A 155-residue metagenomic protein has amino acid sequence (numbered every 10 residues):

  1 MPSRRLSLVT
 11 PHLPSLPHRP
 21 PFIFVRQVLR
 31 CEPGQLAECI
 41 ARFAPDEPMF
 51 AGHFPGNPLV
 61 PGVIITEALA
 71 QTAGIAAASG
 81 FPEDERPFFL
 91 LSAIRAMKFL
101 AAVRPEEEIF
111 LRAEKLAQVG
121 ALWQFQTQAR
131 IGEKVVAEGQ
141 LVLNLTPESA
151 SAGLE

Functional and structural regions predicted by a protein language model:
P2-L8, T72-R112, V136-E138, L143-N144: Hydrophobic beta-strand-centered segment that forms part of the acyl-chain substrate-binding groove
P2-R5, V9-R30, V142-L143, A152: Flexible, low-complexity linker/boundary loops enriched in proline and small hydrophobic residues that flank enzymatic
S3-R4, L8-L13, E38-A41, P45 (+3 more regions): RNA-interacting cores
P20-V60: Catalytic strand-loop segment that frames the active site of acyl-thioester-processing enzymes
F22-F24, I109, W123: Hydrophobic core residues within well-ordered beta-strands of beta-rich domains
P33-G34, V103-E107, E114-E155: HotDog/MaoC-like acyl-thioester-processing domains
F50-A78, L91: Compact, glycine-rich, soluble single-domain proteins
